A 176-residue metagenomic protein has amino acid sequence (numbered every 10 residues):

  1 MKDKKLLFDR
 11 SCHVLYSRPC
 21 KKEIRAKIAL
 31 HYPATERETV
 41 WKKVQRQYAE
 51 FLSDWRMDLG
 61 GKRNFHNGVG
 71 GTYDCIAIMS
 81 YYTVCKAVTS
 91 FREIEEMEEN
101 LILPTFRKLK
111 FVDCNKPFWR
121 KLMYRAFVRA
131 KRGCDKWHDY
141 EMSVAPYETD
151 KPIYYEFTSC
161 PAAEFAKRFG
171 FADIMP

Functional and structural regions predicted by a protein language model:
M1-P152, P161-P176: N-terminal accessory segment detector
